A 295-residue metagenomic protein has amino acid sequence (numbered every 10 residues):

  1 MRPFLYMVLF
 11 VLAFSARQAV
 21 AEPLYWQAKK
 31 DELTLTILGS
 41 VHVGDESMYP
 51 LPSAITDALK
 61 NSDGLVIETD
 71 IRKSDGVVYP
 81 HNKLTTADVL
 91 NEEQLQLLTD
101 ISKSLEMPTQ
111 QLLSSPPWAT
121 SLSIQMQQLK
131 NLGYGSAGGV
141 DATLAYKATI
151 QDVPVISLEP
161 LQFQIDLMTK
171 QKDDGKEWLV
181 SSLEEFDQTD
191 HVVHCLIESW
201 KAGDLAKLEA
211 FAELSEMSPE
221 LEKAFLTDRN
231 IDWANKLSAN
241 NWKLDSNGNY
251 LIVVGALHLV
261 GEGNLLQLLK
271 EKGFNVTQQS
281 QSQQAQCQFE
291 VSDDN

Functional and structural regions predicted by a protein language model:
M1-L5, I252: Positively charged n-region of N-terminal signal peptides that target proteins for export
F4, A58-N61, K243-L244: Alpha-helix C-cap/termination motif
M7-L9, A19: Cleavable N-terminal signal peptides
A13-A16: N-terminal signal peptide c-region/cleavage motif recognized by signal peptidases
V20, S47, R229-W233: Short secondary-structure boundary/capping elements
E22-Y25, K29-T36, V41-L221, F225: Structured, acidic catalytic/metal-binding patches in enzyme active sites
E220-N295: A cross-kingdom marker for long, charged
